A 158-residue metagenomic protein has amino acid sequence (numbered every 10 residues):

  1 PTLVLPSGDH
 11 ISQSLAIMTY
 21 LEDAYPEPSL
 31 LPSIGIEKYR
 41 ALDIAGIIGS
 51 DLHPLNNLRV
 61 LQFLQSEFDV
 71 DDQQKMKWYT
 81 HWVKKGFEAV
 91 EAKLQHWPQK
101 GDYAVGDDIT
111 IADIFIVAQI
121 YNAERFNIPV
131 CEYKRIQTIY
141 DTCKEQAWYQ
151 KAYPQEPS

Functional and structural regions predicted by a protein language model:
P1-Q74: GST-like domain detector, emphasizing the conserved glutathione-binding G-site in the N-terminal thioredoxin-like
T2, P28-S33, L55-L58, G101-G106 (+2 more regions): Short, hydrophobic secondary-structure boundary micro-motifs
E22, Q119-I120, Y153: Active-site-flanking alpha-helical
Y39-L42, F115, Q137, Q150: Generic structural signal for individual residues within well-ordered alpha-helical segments across diverse proteins
I48-E145: GST-like fold's C-terminal all-alpha helical module
